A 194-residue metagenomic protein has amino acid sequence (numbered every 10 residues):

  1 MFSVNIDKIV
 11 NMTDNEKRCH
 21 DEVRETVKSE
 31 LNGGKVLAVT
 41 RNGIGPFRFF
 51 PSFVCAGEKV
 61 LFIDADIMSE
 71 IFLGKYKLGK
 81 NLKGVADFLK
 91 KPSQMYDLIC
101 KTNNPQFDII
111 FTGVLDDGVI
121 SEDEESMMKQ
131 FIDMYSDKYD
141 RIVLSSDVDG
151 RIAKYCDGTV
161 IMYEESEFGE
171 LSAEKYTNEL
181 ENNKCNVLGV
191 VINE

Functional and structural regions predicted by a protein language model:
M1-D7, R48-F50, G113, V191-E194: Beta-strand-loop-alpha "switch" segments that mediate conformational coupling across diverse proteins
F2-N32, T40-G43, L61-D137: P-loop/Walker-type NTP enzyme "switch/lid" segment
H20, P46-R48, E174: Short amphipathic alpha-helical segment that frequently serves as the phosphate-/nucleotide-binding helix
K35, E58, P105, N186: Residue-level signal for beta-strand positions within conserved beta-sheet cores that form or flank
K35-C55: Glycine-rich phosphate-binding P-loop
P46, Y96, D149-I152: Short, well-ordered alpha-helical microsegments
F50, G74-Y76, K175-E179: Short, aromatic/basic amphipathic alpha-helical patches
A56, S121-E194: Conserved catalytic-core segment of NTP-binding enzymes
